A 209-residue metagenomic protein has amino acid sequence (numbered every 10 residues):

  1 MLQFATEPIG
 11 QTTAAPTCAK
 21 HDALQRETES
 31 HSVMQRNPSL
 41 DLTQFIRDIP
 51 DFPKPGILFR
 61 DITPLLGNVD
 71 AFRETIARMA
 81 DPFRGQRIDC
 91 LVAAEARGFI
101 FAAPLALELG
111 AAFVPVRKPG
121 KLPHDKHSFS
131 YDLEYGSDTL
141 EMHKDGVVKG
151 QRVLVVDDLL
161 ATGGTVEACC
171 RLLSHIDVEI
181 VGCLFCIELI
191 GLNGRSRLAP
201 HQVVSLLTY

Functional and structural regions predicted by a protein language model:
L2-E7, K20-H21, R26, Q35-P38 (+2 more regions): PRPP-dependent phosphoribosyltransferase catalytic core
E27-I88: Active-site-facing substrate-recognition patch
I88-E95: Short glycine-rich phosphate-binding loop at a beta-alpha junction
D89, Q151, V181: Conserved acidic residues
I100-L109, A168: Short Gly/Thr/Asp-enriched flexible loops that form oxyanion-binding sites at enzyme active sites
A111-V153: Short, glycine/charge-rich flexible loops or terminal/linker lids adjacent to PRPP-binding catalytic cores
D158, G163: Conserved G/P- and acidic residue-centered "switch" motifs that form tight phosphate/ATP-binding loops in soluble
